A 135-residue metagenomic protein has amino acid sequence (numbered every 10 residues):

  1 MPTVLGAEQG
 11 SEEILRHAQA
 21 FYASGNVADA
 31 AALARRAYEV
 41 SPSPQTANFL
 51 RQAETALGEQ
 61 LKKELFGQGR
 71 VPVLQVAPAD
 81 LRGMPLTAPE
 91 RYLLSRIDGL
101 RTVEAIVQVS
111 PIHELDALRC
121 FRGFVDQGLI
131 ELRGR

Functional and structural regions predicted by a protein language model:
M1-R135: Acidic, Ser/Thr/Pro-enriched low-complexity segments and adjacent helix/loop capping patches that create flexible
